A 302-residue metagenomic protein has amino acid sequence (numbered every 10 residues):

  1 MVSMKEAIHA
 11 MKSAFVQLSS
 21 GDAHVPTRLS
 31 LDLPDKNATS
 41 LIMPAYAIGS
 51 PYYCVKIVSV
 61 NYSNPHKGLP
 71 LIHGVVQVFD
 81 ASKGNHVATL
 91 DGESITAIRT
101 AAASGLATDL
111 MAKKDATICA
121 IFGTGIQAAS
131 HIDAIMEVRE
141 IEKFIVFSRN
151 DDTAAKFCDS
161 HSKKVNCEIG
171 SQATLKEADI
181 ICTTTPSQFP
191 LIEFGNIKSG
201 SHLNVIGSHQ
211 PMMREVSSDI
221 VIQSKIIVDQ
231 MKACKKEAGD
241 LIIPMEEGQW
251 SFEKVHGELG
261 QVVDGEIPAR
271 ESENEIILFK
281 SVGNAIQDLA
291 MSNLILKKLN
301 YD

Functional and structural regions predicted by a protein language model:
M1-A97, G105, D115, G257 (+2 more regions): N-terminal ligand-binding/catalytic initiation module
M111-I118, E140, K198-S199: Short helix-loop-beta connector
I118-A120, I277: Conserved beta-strand elements of the Class I
T124-G125: Glycine-rich Rossmann-fold phosphate-binding loop(s) that bind the pyrophosphate of adenine dinucleotide cofactors
A128-A129: N-terminal Rossmann-fold NAD(P) dinucleotide-binding loop
E137-H161: NAD(P)-binding Rossmann-fold cofactor-contacting core
V165-Q249: Rossmann-like adenosine-cofactor binding region
M213-D302: Adenosine-phosphate binding glycine-rich loop
